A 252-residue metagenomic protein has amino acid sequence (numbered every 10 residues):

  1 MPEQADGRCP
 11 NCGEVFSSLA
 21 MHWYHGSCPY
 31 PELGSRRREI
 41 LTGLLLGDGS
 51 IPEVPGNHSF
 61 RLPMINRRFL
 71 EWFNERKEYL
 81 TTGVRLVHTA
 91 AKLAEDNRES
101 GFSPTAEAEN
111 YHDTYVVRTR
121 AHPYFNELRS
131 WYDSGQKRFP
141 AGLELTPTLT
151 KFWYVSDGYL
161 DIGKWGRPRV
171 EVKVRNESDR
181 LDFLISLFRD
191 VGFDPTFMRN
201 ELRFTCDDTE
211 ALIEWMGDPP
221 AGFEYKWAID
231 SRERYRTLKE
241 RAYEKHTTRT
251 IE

Functional and structural regions predicted by a protein language model:
P2-E252: Internal intein/HINT superfamily modules and their associated LAGLIDADG
